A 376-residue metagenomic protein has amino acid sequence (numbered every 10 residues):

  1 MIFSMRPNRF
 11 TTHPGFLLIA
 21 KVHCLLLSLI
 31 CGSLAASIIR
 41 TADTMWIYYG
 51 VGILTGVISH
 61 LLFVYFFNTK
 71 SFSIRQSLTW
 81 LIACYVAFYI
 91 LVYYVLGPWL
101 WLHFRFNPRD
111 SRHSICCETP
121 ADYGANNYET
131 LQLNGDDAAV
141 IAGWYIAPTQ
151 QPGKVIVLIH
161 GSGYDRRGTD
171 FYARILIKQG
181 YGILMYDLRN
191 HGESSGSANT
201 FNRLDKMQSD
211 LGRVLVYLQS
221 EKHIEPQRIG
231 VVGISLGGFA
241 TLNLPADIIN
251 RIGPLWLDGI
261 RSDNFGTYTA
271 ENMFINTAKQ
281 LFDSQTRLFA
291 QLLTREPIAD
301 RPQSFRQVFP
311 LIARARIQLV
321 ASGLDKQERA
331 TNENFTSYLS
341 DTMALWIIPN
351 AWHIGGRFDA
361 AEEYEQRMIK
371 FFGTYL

Functional and structural regions predicted by a protein language model:
N8-D43, S77-N134: An N-terminal hydrophobic leader/cap segment in hydrolases
P120, G135, R295-G373: Serine-hydrolase catalytic core
G153-G161: Short beta-strand element of the alpha/beta-hydrolase
S162-I175, L188, T331: The serine-hydrolase catalytic nucleophile loop
G163-D165, G192-K222: Catalytic nucleophile-loop/oxyanion-hole region of alpha/beta-hydrolase and closely related hydrolase-like folds
I175-S195: Conserved alpha/beta-hydrolase
I224-S235: Alpha/beta-hydrolase fold nucleophile elbow
N243-I298, P310, A315, A330: Hydrolase active-site cap/lid region
